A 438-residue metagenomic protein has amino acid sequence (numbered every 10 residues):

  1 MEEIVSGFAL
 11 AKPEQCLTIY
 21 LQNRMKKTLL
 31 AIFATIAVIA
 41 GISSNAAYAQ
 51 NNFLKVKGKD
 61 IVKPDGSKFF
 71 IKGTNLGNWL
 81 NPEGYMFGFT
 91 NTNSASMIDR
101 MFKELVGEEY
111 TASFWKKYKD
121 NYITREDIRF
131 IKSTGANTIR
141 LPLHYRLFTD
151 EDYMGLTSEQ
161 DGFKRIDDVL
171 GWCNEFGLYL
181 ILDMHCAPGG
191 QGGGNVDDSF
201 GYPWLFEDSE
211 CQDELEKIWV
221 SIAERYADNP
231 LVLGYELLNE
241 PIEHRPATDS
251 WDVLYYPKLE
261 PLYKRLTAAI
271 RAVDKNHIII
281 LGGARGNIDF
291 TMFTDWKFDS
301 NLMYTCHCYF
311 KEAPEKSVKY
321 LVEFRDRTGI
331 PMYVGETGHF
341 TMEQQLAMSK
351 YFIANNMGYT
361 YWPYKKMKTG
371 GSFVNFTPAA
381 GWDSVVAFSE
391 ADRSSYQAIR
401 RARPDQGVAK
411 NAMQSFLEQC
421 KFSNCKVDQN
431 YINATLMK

Functional and structural regions predicted by a protein language model:
M1-Q50: Bacterial Sec-dependent N-terminal signal peptides
G7-A11, Q22, G135-N137, G171 (+2 more regions): First exposed extracellular module after export/assembly in secreted or surface-exposed proteins
I36-A37, D150, G193, L346: Alpha-helical transmembrane segments and their juxtamembrane interfaces
I39-A40, Y153, V196, S349: Residues in and immediately flanking transmembrane alpha helices
Q50-N51, K55-V56: Membrane-cytosol interface segments of multi-pass membrane proteins, especially ER/Golgi lipid-handling enzymes
F53, D213-M367, G371-D392: Extracellular glycoside hydrolase catalytic/binding regions
V56-I71, N75-I278, G283-M292: Active-site mouth of glycoside hydrolases
Y351, G358-T360, K365-K438: Extended, alpha-helix-rich binding/interface surfaces that flank or overlap catalytic cores and mediate recognition
